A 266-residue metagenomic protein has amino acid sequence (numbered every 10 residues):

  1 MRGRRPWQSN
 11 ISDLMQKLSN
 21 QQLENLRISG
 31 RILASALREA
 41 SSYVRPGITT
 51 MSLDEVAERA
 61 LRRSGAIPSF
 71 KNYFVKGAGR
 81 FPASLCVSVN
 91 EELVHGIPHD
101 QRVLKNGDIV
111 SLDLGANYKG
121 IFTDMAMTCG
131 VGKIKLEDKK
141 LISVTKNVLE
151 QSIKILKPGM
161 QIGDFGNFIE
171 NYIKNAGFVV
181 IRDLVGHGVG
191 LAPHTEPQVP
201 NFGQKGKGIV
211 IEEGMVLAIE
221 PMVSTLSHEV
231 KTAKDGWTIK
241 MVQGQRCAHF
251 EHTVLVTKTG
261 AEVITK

Functional and structural regions predicted by a protein language model:
R2-K266: Active-site neighborhoods and metal-handling regions in enzymes and metal-associated proteins
